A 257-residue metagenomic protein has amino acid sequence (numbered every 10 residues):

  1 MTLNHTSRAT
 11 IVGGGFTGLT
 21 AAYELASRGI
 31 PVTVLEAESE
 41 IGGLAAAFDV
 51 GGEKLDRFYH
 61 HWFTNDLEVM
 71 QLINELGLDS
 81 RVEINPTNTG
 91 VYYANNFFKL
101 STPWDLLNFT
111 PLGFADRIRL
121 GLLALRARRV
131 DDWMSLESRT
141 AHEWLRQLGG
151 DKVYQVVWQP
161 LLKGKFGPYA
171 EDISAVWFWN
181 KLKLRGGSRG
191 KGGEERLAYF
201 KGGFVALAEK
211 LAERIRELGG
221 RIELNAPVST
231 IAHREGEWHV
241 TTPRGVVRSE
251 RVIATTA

Functional and structural regions predicted by a protein language model:
L3-T17: Beta1/beta-strand and adjacent pyrophosphate-binding region of the FAD-binding site in flavoprotein oxidoreductases
V12, A26-G51: Glycine-rich FAD pyrophosphate-binding loop
V12, L35, V228, V247-A257: Short hydrophobic core segments
T20-I30, L218: A short, Lys/Arg-enriched amphipathic alpha-helix followed by its capping loop at the start of a domain
G51-M134, E143, Q147, P160: Dinucleotide-binding Rossmann-like beta1-alpha1 core, especially the glycine-rich loop that anchors the ADP
N65, T242, T255-T256: Short, well-ordered coil/turn residues at beta-beta hairpins and beta-strand->alpha-helix junctions within
L122-T230: Active-site/ligand-binding neighborhood in enzyme catalytic cores
S229-R248: Conserved beta-strand-loop-beta-strand element in the redox core of flavoprotein oxidoreductases
